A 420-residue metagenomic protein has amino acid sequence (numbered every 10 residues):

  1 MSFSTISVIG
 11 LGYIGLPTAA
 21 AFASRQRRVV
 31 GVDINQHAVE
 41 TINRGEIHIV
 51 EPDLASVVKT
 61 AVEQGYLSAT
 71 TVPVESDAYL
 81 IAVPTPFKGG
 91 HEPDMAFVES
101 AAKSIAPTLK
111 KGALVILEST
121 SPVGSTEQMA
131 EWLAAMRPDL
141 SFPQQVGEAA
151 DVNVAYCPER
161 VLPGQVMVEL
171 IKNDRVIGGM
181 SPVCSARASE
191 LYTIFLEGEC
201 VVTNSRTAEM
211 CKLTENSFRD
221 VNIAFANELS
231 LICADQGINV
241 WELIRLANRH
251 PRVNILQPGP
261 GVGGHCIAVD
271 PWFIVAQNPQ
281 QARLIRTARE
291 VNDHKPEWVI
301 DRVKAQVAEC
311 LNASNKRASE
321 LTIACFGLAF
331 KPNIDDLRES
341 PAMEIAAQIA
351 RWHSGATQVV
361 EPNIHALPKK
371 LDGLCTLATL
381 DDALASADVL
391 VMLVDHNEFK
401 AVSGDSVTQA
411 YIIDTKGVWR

Functional and structural regions predicted by a protein language model:
M1-R420: Structural/interface elements that position substrates and couple domains in central-metabolism enzymes
